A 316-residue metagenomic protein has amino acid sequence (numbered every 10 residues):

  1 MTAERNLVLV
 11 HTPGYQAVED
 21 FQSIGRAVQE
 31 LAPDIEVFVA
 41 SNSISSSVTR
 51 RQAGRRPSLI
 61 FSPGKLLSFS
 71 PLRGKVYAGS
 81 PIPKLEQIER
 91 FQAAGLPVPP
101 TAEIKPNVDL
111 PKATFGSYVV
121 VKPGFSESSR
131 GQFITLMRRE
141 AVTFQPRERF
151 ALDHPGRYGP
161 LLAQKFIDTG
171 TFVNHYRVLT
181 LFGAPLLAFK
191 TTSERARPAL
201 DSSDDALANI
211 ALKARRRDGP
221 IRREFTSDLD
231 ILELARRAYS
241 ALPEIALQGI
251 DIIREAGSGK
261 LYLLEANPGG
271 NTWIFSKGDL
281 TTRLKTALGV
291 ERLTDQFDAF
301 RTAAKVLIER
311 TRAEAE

Functional and structural regions predicted by a protein language model:
R5, V10-F115: Conserved N-proximal alpha/beta basic substrate-recognition cap immediately N-terminal to, or forming the N-lobe
L7-H11, A78-V173, L229-L232: Active-site nucleotide/adenylate-binding loops and adjacent lid/helix of ATP-dependent enzymes
G14-Q16, L66-L67, F125-E127, D168-T169 (+4 more regions): Short, solvent-exposed loop/turn segments at secondary-structure junctions
S46-R51, I231-S240: A short, acidic, amphipathic alpha-helical segment used as a generic capping/interface helix at domain edges
M137-R223, L261: Phosphate-binding site of ATP-dependent enzymes
P160-L161, I245-Q248: PAS/PAS-like sensory domains
R177, D251-I253: Short, surface-exposed charged micro-motifs
R222-L229, E233, P243-I245, R254-E316: C-terminal active-site "lid" helix and adjoining low-complexity regulatory extension at the edge of ATP-using catalytic
